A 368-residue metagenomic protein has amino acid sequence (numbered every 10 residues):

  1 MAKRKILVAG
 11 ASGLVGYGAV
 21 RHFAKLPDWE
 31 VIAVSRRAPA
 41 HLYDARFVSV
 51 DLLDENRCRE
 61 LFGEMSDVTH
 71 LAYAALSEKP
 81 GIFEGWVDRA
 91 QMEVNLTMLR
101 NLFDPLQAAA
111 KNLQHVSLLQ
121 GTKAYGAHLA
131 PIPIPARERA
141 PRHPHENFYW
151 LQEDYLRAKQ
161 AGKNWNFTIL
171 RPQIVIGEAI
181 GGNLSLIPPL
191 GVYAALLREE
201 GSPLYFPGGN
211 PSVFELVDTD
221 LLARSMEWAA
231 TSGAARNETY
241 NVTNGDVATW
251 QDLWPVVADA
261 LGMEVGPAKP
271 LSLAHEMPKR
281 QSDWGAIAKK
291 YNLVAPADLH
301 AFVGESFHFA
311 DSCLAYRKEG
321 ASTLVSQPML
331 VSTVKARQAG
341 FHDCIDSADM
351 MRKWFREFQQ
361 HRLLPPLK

Functional and structural regions predicted by a protein language model:
R4-L26: N-terminal Rossmann NAD(P)H-binding glycine-rich loop of SDR-like oxidoreductase domains
A9, V34, L71-S77, V116-T122 (+1 more regions): SDR active-site strand-loop-helix element
P27-A40: Conserved glycine-rich Rossmann-like NAD(P)H-binding loop of the short-chain dehydrogenase/reductase
P39-T97, N101: NAD(P)H-binding glycine-rich loop region in Rossmannoid oxidoreductase-like domains and their noncatalytic homologs
L71-Y73, F83-F148: Conserved Rossmann-fold NAD(P)-dependent oxidoreductase catalytic core, especially the SDR/UDP-sugar
R89-L96, I134-P135, P141-R157, I174 (+3 more regions): Short-chain dehydrogenase/reductase
A158, G162-R224, V257: NAD(P)-dependent short-chain dehydrogenase/reductase
S225-G320, L324, S332-V334, Q338 (+3 more regions): Mid/C-terminal beta-alpha module of Rossmann-like enzyme folds, strongest in SDR-family dehydrogenases/epimerases
